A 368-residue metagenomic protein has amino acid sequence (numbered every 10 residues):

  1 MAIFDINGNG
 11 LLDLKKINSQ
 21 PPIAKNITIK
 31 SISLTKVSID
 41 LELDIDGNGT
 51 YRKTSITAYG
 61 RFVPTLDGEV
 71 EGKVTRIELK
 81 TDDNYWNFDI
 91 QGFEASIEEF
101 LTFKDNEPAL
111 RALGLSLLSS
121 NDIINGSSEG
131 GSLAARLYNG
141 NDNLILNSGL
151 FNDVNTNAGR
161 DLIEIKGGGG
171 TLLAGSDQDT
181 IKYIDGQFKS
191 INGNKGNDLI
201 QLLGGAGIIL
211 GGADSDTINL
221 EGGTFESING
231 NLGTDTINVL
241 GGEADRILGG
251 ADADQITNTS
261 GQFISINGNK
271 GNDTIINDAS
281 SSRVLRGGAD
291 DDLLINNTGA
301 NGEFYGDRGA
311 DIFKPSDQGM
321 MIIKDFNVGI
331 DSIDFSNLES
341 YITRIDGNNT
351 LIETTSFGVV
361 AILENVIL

Functional and structural regions predicted by a protein language model:
M1-I29, S128-S340: Acidic, glycine-rich calcium-binding repeat modules characteristic of RTX/beta-roll and related beta-solenoid repeat
L14-T65, Y305-L368: Acidic glycine/aspartate-rich repeat arrays in secreted/surface proteins
E42-D44, K80, S127: Core beta-strand residues in small-molecule sensory/regulatory alpha/beta domains
D46, T65, T81-D82, L220 (+5 more regions): Acidic surface patches and DE-rich sequence motifs
T50-R52, K73, N84, G131 (+1 more regions): Short loop/turn segments at connectors of secondary-structure elements within structured domains
P64-L110, E339-L368: Low-complexity acidic/polar repeat-biased segments
G114-S119, Y305-G306: N-terminal helix-cap/turn-to-beta initiation motif at the start of protein domains
S120-E129: LRR N-terminal entry segment and analogous cap-like coil->beta motifs
